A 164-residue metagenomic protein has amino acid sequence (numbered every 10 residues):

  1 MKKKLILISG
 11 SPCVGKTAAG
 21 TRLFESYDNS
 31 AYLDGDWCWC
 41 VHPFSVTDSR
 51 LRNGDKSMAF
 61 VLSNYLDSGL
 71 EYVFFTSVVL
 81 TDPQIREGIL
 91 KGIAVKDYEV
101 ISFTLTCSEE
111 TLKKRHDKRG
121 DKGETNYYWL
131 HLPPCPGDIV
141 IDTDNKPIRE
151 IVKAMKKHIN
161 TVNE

Functional and structural regions predicted by a protein language model:
K2-L5, L70: Pre-Walker A (Motif I) flank of P-loop NTPase domains
I8: Hydrophobic anchor at the beta1->P-loop junction of P-loop NTPases
P12: The conserved Walker
G15: Conserved glycine(s) of the Walker
A18-S63: Conserved substrate/cofactor phosphate-moiety recognition/catalytic segment in nucleotide-dependent phosphotransferases
N53-K96: Glycine-rich phosphate-binding loop used to anchor ATP phosphates in small-molecule kinases, encompassing both
K96-R115: Conserved phosphate-donor/acceptor-positioning beta-strand/loop module used by diverse small-molecule
D117-H158, V162-N163: Small-molecule kinase domains that catalyze NTP-dependent phosphoryl transfer to phosphate-bearing small molecules
